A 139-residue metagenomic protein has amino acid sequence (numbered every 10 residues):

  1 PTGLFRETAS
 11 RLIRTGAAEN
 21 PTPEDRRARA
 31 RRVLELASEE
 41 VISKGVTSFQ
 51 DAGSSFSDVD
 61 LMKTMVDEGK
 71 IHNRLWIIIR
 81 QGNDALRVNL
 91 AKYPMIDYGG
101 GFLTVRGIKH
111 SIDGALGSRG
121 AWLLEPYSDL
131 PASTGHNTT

Functional and structural regions predicted by a protein language model:
P1-I78, G99-T139: Catalytic pocket of metal/acid-base enzymes, prominently hydrolases
V59-T64, R87-Y93: Distinct, well-ordered alpha-helical segments
R80-R87: Short, conserved secondary-structure transition motifs
R87-K92, Y98-G100, T104: Carboxylate/His-rich catalytic cores and anion/metal-binding grooves
